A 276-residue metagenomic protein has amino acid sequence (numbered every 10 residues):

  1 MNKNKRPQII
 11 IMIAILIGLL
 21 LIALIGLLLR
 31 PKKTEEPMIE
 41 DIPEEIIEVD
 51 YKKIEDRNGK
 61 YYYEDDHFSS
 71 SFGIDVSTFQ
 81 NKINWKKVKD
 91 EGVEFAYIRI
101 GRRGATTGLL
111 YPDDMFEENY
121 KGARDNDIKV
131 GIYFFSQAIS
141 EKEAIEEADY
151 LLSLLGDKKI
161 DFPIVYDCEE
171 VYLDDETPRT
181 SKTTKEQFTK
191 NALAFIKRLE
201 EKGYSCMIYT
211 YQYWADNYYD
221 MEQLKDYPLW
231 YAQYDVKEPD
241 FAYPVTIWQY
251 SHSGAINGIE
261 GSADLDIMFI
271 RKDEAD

Functional and structural regions predicted by a protein language model:
N2-L20, L27-L28: N-terminal Sec-pathway targeting helices
L24-P37: Hydrophobic single-pass membrane-insertion segments
I39-G73, K82, L224-D276: Functionally critical loop-and-helix segments that line ligand-binding/catalytic clefts of soluble enzyme domains
D66, S70-A192, E200-K202: Substrate-binding cleft of extracellular glycoside hydrolase catalytic domains
V130, S205-M207, L229: Hydrophobic anchor at the start of a short beta-strand that flanks the dinucleotide cofactor-binding loop
L152-Y166, E170, D220-P244: Structural recognition of alpha->loop->beta junctions
L199-N217: Aromatic-lined carbohydrate-recognition surfaces of secreted/lumenal glycan-active proteins
